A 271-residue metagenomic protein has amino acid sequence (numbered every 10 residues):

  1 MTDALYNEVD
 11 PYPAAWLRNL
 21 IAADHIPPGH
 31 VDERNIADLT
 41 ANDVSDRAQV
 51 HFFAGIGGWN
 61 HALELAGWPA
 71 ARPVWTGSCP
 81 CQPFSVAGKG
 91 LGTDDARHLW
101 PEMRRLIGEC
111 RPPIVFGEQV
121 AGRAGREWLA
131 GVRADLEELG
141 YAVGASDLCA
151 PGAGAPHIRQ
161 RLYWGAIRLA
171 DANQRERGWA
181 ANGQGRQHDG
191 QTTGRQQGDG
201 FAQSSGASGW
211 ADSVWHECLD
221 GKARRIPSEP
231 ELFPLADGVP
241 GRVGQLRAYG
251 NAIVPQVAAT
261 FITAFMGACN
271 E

Functional and structural regions predicted by a protein language model:
M1-T40, R47-A66, P73, L99: SAM cofactor-binding core of SAM-dependent methyltransferases, primarily the Rossmann-like beta-alpha-beta module
N19, A23, H61-L65, R105-G108 (+3 more regions): Short, well-ordered alpha-helices that flank and scaffold nucleotide-derived cofactor binding pockets
H25-I26, Y141, G267-E271: A generic secondary-structure boundary signal that marks alpha-helix termini
I36, I56, N60, R97-R104 (+3 more regions): Short, well-ordered alpha-helical scaffold segments within catalytic/effector domains
A41-A48, E64-V74, C79-N251: Class I S-adenosyl-L-methionine
G241, Q245, Y249-E271: C-terminal lobe and adjacent flexible extensions of AdoMet/dcAdoMet transferase-like proteins
